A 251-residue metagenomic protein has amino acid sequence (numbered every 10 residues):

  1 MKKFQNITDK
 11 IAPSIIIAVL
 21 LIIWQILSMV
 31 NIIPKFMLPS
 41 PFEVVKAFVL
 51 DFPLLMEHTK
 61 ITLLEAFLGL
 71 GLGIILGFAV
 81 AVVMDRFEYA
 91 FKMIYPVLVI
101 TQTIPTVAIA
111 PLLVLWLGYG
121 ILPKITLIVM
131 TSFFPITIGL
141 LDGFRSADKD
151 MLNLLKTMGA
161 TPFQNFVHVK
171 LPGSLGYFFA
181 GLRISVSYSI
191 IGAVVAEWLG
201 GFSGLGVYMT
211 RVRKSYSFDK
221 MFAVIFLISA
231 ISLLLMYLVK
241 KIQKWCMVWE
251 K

Functional and structural regions predicted by a protein language model:
M1-A18, Y237-K251: Transmembrane alpha-helical segments of polytopic membrane transport and secretion proteins
V30-G71: Periplasmic/extracellular loop-to-transmembrane helix junction in inner-membrane transport proteins
N31, G181-S229, K240: Non-cytoplasmic
L68-L98, L115: Transmembrane-helix boundary motif in ABC transporter permease subunits
E88, R145, F222-K251: C-terminal transmembrane helix and the adjacent membrane-cytosol boundary/short C-terminal tail of inner/organellar
V99-P135, D142-G143: Generic hydrophobic transmembrane alpha-helix motif, especially the helices
T126, M130, F163-V195, L235: Transmembrane alpha-helices
G143-G181, L205, M209: Short cytoplasmic-facing helical segments at TM-TM junctions of multi-pass membrane proteins
